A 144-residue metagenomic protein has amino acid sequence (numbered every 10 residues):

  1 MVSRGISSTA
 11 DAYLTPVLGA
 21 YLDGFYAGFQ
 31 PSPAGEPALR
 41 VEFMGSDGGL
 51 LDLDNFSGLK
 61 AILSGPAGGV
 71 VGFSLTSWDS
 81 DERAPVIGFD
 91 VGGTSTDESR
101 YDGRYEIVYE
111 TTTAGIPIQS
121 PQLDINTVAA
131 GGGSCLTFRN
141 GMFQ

Functional and structural regions predicted by a protein language model:
M1-Q144: N-terminally biased helix-coil "hinge/interface" segments that flank
